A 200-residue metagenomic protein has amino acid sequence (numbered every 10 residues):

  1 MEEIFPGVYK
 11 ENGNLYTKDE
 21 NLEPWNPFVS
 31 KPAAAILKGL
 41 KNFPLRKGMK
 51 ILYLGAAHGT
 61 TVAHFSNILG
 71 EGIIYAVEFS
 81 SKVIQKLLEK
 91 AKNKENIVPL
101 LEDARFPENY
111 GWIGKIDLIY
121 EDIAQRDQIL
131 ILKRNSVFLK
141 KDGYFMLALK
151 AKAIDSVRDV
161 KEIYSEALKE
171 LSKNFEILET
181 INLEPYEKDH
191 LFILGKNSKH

Functional and structural regions predicted by a protein language model:
M1-W25: N-terminal auxiliary segments of SAM/dcSAM-dependent transferases
E2, P27-K50: Conserved alpha-helix/loop element of class I SAM-dependent methyltransferases that forms part of the SAM/SAH-binding
I36, G55, I119, G195: Residue-level signature of catalytic and energy-coupling elements of molecular machines, predominantly ATP/GTP-dependent
R46, L69-G70, F138-D142: Helix-to-beta-strand junctions that scaffold the AdoMet/dcAdoMet cofactor pocket in Class I SAM-dependent enzymes
R46-A57, I73-Y75: Conserved class I S-adenosyl-L-methionine
A57-E71: Conserved SAM-binding loop of SAM-dependent methyltransferases across substrates and taxa, primarily the Class I
V77-D127: S-adenosyl-L-methionine
I84-Q85, L132-K199: C-terminal substrate-binding/active-site "lid" region of AdoMet-derived donor-dependent transferases
